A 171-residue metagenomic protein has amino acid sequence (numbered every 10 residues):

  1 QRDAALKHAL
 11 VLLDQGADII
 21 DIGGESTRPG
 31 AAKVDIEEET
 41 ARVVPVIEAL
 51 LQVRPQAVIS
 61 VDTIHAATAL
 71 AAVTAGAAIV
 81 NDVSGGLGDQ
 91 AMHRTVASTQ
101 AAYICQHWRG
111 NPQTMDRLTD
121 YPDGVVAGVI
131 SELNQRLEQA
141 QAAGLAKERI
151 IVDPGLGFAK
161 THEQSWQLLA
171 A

Functional and structural regions predicted by a protein language model:
R2, I36-T40, P122-V126, H162: Flexible, glycine- and charge-enriched loops at secondary-structure boundaries
R2-I22, Q52-Q56, A66, L70-I79 (+4 more regions): Alpha/beta enzyme core
A4, P45, L87-G88, Q167-A170: Short, conserved clusters of charged catalytic residues that mark active-site and nucleotide-handling motifs
H8-A9, E163-A171: Gly/Ser/Thr-rich active-site loops/lids in small-molecule metabolic enzymes that frequently grip phosphoryl groups
A9, T27-G30, A75, G86-K160: Conserved anion-binding
D18-P45, L156-T161: Glycine-rich, proline-tolerant flexible connector loops at the mouths of alpha/beta enzymes
A32-V61, A66-L70, T74, A97-W108 (+2 more regions): Alpha-helix-loop-beta-strand connector modules within alpha/beta enzyme cores
D62, D82, D153-G155: Conserved acidic functional residues
